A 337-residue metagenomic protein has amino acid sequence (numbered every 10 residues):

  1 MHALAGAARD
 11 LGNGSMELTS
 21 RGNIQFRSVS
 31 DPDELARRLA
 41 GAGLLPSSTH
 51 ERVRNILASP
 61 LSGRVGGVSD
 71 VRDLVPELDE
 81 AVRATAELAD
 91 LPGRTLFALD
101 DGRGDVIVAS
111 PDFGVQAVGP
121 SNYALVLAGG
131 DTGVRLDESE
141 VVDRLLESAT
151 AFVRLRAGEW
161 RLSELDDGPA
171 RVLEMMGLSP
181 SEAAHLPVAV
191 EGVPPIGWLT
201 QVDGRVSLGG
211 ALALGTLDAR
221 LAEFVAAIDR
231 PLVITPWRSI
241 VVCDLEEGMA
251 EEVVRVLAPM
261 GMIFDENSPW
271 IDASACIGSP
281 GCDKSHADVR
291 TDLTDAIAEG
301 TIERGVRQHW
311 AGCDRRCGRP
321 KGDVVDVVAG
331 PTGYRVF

Functional and structural regions predicted by a protein language model:
M1-V126, D131, R135-S139, D143 (+1 more regions): Small-residue-enriched alpha-helical segments and adjacent helix-cap loops that form tight helix-helix packing
Q116-V193, E223, F337: An acidic, glycine-/histidine-flanked metal-binding catalytic module
M176-I234: Extended macromolecule-engaging scaffold surfaces, prototypically the DNA polymerase sliding clamp/PCNA/9-1-1 ring
